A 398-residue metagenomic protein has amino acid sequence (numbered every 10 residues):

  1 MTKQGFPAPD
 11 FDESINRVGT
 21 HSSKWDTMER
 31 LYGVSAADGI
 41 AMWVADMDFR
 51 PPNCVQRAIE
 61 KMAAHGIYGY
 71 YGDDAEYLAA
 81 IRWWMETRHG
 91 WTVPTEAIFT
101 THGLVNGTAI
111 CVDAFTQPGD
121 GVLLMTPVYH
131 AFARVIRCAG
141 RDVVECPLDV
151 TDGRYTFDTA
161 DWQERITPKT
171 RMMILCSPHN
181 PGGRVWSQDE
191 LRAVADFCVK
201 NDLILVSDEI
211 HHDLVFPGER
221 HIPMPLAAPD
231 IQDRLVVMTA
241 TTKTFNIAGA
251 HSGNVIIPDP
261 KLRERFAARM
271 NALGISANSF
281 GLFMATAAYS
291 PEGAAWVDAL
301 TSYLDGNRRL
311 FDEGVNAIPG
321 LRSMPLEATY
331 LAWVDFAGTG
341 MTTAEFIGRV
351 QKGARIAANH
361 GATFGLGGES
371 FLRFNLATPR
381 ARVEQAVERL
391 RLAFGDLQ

Functional and structural regions predicted by a protein language model:
T2-D12, V18, G33-I40, A45-K61 (+1 more regions): PLP-dependent class I/II
T20-Y32: Glycine-biased, low-complexity coil/linker segments
M62, G69-H102: Conserved N-terminal alpha-helix of the aminotransferase class I/II PLP-enzyme fold
